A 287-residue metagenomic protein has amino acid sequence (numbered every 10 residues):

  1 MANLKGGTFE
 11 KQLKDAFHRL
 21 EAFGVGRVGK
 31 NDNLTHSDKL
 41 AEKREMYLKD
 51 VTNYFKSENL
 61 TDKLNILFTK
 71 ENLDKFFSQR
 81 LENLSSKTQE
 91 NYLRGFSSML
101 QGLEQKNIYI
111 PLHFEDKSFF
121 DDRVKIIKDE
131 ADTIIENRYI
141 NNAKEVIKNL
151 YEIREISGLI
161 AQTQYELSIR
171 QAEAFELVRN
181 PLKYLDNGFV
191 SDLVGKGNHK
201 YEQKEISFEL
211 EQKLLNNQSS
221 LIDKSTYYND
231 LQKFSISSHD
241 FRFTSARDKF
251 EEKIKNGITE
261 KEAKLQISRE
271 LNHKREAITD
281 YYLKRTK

Functional and structural regions predicted by a protein language model:
M1-D38: N-terminal DNA-binding module of tyrosine recombinases/phage integrases
F23-V124: N-terminal core-binding DNA-recognition domain of tyrosine recombinases/integrases
I108-E145, V194-K196: Flexible interdomain linker/hinge and immediately adjacent N-terminus of the catalytic tyrosine-recombinase domain
I140-I169: Basic, Lys/Arg- and aromatic-enriched nucleic-acid-binding interface segment
Q162-N187: Short, charged phosphate-coordinating catalytic segments
G195-S238: C-terminal catalytic core of Y-nucleophile DNA break-rejoin enzymes
L231-K255, E260-R269, H273: Short basic/aromatic active-site micro-motif
R269-K287: Catalytic-site neighborhood detector that most strongly recognizes the C-terminal catalytic loop/helix of tyrosine
